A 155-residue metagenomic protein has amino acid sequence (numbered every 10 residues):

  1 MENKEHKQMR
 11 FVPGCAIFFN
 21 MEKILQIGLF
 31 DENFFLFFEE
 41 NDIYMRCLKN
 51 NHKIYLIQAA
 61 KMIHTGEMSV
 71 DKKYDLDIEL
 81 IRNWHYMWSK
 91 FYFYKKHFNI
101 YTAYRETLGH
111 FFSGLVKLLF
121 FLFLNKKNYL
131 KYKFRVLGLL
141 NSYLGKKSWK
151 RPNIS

Functional and structural regions predicted by a protein language model:
M1-K4, M21-L25, S69-K72, G114: A short alpha-helix capping/helix-coil boundary motif
M1-Q8, L76-I78: Short, P/G- and charge-enriched loop/turn segments at secondary-structure junctions
K4, R10-L29, N33-K61: A short, conserved alpha-helix in the catalytic core of glycosyltransferases
Q8, V12-P13, I17, L36-F37 (+5 more regions): Aromatic-acidic/polar surface patches that form glycan- and anion
L25, L48-K49, K95, L140 (+1 more regions): Alpha-helix boundary recognition
E40, Y86-K90, R135: Alpha-helical packing segments of well-folded alpha/beta enzyme cores
M45, K49, K53-K126, L130: Active-site-adjacent helix/loop segment of glycosyltransferases that harbors family-specific signature motifs
N128-S155: Membrane-interface aromatic/basic loop that binds lipid-linked glycans or pyrophosphate carriers, typified by
